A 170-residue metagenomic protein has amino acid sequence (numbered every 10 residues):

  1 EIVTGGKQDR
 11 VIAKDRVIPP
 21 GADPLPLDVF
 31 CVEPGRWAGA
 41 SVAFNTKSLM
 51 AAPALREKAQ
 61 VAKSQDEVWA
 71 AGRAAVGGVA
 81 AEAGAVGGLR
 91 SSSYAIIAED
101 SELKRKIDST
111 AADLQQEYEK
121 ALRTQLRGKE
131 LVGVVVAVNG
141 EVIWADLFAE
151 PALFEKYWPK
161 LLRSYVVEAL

Functional and structural regions predicted by a protein language model:
E1-I2: N-terminal ordered "arm"
G5-P53: Intrinsically disordered, low-complexity Pro/Gly/Ser/Thr-rich segments with frequent PxxP/GP/PP motifs and embedded
V32-Q125, V134-V136, I143-D146: Terminal connector regions
K129-L170: Helix-biased "structured C-terminal domain" signature
